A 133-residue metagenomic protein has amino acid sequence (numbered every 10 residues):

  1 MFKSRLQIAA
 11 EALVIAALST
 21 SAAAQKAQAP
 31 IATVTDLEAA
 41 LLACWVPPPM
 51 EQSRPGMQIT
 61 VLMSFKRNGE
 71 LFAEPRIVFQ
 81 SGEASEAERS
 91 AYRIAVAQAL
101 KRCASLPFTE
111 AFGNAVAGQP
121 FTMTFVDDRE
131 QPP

Functional and structural regions predicted by a protein language model:
M1, V14-A17: N-terminal targeting leaders that direct proteins to extracytoplasmic destinations
M1-A10: Bacterial N-terminal signal peptides that target proteins for export
A10-L13, G69: Domain-scale selection of a single, long terminal region that carries the protein's primary operational module
S19-A22: N-terminal signal peptide c-region/cleavage motif recognized by signal peptidases
Q25, A39-V46, L62, K66-E83 (+1 more regions): Conserved "boundary/linchpin" sites in short secondary-structure elements
Q28-T35, E86-I94: Soluble non-cytosolic domains of exported or imported proteins
P48-R54: Charged, well-structured alpha/beta interaction segments
P55-T60: Short, small/polar residue-rich loop motifs at catalytic or cofactor-binding pockets
